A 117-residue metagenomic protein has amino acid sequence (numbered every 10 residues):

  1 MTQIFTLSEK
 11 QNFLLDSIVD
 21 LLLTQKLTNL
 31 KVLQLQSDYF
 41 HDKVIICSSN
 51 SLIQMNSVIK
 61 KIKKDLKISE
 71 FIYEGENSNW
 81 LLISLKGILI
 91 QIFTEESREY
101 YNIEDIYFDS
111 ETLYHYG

Functional and structural regions predicted by a protein language model:
M1-S37, I53-K60, K64, E74-L81 (+2 more regions): Long, contiguous binding/interaction regions
D42-K43: Short glycine/threonine-rich beta-strand-turn micro-motifs
I46-S48, F93: Short hydrophobic/aromatic beta-strand micro-patches that form the beta-sheet surface supporting nucleotide- or nucleic
S69-Y73: Short, internal acidic amphipathic alpha-helical interface segments that mediate docking to partner proteins
